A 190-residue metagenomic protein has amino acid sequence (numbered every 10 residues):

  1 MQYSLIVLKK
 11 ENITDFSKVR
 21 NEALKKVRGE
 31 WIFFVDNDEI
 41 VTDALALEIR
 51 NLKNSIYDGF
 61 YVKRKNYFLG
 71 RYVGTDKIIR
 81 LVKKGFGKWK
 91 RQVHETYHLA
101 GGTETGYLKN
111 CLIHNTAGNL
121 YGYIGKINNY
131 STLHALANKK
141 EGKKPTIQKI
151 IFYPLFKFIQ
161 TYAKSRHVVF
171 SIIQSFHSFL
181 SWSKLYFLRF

Functional and structural regions predicted by a protein language model:
M1-K10: N-proximal low-complexity "stem/linker" segments adjacent to membrane-targeting elements
I13-T14: Short glycine-rich substrate-engagement loop in P-loop NTPases that contacts/grips substrate
S17-L24, W31, T42-F190: Catalytic-site signature of metal-activated, phosphate-bearing donor transferases, centered on the GT-A/GT-A-like
E39: Aromatic, loop-rich ligand-recognition surfaces of beta-strand-rich domains
